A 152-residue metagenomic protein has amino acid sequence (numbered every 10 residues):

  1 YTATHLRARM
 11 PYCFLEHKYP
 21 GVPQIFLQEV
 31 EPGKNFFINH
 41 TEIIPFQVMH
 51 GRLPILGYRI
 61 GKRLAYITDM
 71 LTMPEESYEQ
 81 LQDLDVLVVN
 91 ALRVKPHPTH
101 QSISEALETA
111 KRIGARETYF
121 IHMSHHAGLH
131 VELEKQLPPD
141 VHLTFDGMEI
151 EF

Functional and structural regions predicted by a protein language model:
Y1-I67, E132-F152: Binuclear metal-dependent hydrolase catalytic cores
T72-F152: Cap/insert and terminal regions of metallo-dependent hydrolase folds
